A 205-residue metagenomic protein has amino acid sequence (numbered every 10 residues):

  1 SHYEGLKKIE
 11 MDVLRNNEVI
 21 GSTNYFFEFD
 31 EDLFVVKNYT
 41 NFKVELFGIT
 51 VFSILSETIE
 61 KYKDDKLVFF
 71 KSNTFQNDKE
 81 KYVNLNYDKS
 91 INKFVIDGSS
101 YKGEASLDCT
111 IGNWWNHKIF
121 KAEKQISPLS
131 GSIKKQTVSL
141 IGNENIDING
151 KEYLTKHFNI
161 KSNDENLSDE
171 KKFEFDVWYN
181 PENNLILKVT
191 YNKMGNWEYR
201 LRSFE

Functional and structural regions predicted by a protein language model:
S1-D88, K118-E205: Acidic, serine/threonine-rich low-complexity disordered tracts
F70-G112: Hydrophobic, well-structured mid-protein blocks that either form specific transmembrane helices
